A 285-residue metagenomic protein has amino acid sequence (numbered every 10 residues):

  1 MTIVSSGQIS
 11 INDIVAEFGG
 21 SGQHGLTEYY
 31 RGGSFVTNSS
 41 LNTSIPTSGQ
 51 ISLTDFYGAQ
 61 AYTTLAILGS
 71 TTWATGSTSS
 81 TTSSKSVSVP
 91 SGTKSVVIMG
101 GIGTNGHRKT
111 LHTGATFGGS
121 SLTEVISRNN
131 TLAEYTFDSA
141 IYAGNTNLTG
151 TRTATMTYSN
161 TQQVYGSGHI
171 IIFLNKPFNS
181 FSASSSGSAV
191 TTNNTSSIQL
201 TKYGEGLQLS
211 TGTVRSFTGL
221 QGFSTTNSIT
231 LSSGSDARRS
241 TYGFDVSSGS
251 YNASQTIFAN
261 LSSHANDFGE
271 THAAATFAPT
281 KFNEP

Functional and structural regions predicted by a protein language model:
T2-T63: N-terminal low-complexity, intrinsically disordered "leader/linker" segments enriched in small/polar and basic residues
Y62-P285: Primarily extracytoplasmic/secreted proteins and surface-exposed domains characterized by disulfide-bonded cysteine
